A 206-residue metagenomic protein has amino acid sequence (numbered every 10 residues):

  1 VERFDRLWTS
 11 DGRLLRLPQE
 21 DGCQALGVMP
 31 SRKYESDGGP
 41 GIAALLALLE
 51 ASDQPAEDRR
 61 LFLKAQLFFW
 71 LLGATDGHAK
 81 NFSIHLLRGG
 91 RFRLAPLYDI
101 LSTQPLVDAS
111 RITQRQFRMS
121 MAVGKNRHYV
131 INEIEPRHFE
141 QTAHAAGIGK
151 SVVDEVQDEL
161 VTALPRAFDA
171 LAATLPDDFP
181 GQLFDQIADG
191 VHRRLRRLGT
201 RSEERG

Functional and structural regions predicted by a protein language model:
V1-A79, S83-G206: Anionic ligand-binding catalytic core segments
